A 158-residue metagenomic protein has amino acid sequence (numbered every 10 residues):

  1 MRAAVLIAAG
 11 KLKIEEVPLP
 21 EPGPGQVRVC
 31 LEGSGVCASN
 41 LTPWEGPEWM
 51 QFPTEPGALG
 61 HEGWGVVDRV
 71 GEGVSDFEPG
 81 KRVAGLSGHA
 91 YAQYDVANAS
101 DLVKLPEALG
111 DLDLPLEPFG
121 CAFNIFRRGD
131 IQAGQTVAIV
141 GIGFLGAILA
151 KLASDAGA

Functional and structural regions predicted by a protein language model:
M1, K81, G134-Q135: Nucleotide donor/acceptor-binding cores
P18-G35, P47-H89, P106: Glycine-rich beta-strand-centered segment in the early N-terminal region that forms part of a ligand/cofactor-binding
S39-E45: Cytochrome P450 core scaffold surrounding the K-helix E-X-X-R motif and the conserved "meander" helix-loop region
S87-A99: A structural motif shared across PLP-dependent enzymes of the aminotransferase-like
D101-G110: Glycine/charged-rich beta-loop-alpha catalytic/anionic-binding loops adjacent to active sites
L114-A158: Mid-domain Rossmann-like dinucleotide-binding core that forms the NAD(H)/NADP(H) cofactor-binding site
